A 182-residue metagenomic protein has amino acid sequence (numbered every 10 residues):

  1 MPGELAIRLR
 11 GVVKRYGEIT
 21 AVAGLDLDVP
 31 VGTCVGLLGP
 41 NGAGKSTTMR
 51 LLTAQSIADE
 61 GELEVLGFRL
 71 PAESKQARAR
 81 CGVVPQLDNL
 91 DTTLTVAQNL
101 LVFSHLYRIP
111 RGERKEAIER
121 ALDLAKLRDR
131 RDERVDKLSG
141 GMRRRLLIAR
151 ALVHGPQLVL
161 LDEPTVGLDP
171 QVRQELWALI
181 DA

Functional and structural regions predicted by a protein language model:
L101, H105, G112-R130: Conserved ABC ATPase "signature" region
R134-L138: Conserved ABC ATPase signature
G155: Conserved catalytic motifs of ABC-family nucleotide-binding domains
V159-D162: Catalytic Walker B motif of ABC-type/P-loop ATPase nucleotide-binding domains
Q174-A182: Helical segment within the ABC ATPase nucleotide-binding domain
